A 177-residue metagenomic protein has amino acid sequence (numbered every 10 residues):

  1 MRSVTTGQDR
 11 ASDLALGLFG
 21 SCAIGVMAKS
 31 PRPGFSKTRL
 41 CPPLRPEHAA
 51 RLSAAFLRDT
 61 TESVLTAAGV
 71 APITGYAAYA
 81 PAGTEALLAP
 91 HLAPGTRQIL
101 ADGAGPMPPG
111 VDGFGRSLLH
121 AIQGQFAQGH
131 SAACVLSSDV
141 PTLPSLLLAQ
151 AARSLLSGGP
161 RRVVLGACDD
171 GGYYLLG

Functional and structural regions predicted by a protein language model:
M1-L40: N-terminal nucleotide-binding beta1-loop-alpha1 segment
M27-R32, A80-T84, D169-G171: Short glycine-enriched loops at secondary-structure junctions
S53-P72: A short, N-terminal amphipathic alpha-helix
P72, H130, G159-R161: Short, high-confidence coil segments that cap the C-terminus of an alpha-helix and link into the following beta-strand
P72-P81: Short beta-strand/loop segment that forms part of the nucleotide-sugar
L87-A132: Short phosphate-binding loop-to-helix
C134-L136: Short aromatic-hydrophobic micro-motifs that form the base-stacking/packing surface for donor nucleotide recognition
P141-D170: Conserved donor-nucleotide/metal-binding helix-loop-beta segment in metal-dependent transferases, i.e., the alpha-helix
